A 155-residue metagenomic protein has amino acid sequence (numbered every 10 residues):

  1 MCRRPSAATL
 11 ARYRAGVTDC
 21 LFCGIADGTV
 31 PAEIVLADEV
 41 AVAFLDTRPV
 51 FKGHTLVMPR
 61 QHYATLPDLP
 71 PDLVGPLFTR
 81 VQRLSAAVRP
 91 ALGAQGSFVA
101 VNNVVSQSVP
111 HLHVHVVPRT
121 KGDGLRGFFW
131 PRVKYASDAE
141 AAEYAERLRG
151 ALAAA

Functional and structural regions predicted by a protein language model:
C2-A155: HIT superfamily nucleotide-processing domains
